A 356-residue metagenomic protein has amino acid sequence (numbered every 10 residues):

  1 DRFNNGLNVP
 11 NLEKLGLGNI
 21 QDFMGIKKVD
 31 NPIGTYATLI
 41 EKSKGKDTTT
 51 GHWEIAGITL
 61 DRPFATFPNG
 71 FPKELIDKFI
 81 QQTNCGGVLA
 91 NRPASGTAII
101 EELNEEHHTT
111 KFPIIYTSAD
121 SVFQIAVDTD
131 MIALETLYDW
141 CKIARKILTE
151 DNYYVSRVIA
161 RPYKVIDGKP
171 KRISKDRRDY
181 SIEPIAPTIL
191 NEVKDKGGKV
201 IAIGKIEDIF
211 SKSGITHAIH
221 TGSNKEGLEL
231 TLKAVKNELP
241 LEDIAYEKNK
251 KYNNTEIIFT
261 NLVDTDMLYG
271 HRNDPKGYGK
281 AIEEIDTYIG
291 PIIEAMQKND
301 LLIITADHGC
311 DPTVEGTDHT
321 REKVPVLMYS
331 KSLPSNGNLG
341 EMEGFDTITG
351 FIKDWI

Functional and structural regions predicted by a protein language model:
D1-I356: Feature captures the catalytic ectodomains and active-site-proximal regions of enzymes that hydrolyze or transfer
